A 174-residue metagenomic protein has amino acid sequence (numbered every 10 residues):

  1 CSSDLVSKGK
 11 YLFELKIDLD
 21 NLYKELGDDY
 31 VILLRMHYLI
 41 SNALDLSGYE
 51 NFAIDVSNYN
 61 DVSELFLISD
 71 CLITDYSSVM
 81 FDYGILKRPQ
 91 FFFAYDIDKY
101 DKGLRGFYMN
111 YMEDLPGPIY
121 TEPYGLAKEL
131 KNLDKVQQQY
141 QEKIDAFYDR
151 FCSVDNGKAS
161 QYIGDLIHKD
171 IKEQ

Functional and structural regions predicted by a protein language model:
C1-L5, K10, Q139-A146: A nucleotide-sugar donor-handling region in carbohydrate enzymes
S3-L46, Y120, A159: Conserved catalytic-core segment of nucleotide-activated headgroup transferases in glycan assembly
S3-L5, Y38-S41, D61-V62, S78-V79 (+5 more regions): Short, solvent-exposed loop/turn segments at secondary-structure junctions
D29-Y30, S69, K87: Short, well-ordered alpha-helix to beta-strand connector turns
L33-F81: Donor nucleotide-activated moiety binding/catalytic core segment of transferases that use nucleotide-activated donors
D45-N51, S78-F151: Catalytic binding pocket for nucleotide-activated donors in carbohydrate/polymer assembly enzymes
D155-Q174: C-terminal alpha-helical cap of glycosyltransferases
